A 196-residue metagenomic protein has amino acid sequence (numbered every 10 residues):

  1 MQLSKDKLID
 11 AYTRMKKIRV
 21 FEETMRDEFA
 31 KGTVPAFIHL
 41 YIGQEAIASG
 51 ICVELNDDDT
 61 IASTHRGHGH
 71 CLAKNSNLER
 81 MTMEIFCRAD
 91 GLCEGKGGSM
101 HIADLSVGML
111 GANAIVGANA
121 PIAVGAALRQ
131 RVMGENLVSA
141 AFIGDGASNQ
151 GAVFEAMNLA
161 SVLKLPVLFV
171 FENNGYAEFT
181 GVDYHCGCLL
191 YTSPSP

Functional and structural regions predicted by a protein language model:
M1-A140: Thiamine diphosphate
I47, N119-A123, S148-A156, E178-F179: Short glycine/serine/threonine-rich phosphate/pyrophosphate-binding segments that cradle anionic phosphate groups
H65-H70, S106, I143-N149, F171-A177: Acidic, glycine-rich active-site loops and adjacent beta-strand->loop/helix elements that engage anionic groups
A140-A141, L168: Hydrophobic "anchor" residues on beta-strands that sit immediately upstream of conserved functional sites
A152-F171: A short alpha/beta connector and helix-capping loop motif
Y176-Y184: Conserved catalytic cores of soluble enzyme domains, especially glycine-rich substrate-binding beta-alpha loops
Y184-L190: Flexible glycine/proline-rich, aromatic-decorated loop/lid segments
Y191-P196: Conserved small/polar residues in nucleotide/adenosyl-binding loops
